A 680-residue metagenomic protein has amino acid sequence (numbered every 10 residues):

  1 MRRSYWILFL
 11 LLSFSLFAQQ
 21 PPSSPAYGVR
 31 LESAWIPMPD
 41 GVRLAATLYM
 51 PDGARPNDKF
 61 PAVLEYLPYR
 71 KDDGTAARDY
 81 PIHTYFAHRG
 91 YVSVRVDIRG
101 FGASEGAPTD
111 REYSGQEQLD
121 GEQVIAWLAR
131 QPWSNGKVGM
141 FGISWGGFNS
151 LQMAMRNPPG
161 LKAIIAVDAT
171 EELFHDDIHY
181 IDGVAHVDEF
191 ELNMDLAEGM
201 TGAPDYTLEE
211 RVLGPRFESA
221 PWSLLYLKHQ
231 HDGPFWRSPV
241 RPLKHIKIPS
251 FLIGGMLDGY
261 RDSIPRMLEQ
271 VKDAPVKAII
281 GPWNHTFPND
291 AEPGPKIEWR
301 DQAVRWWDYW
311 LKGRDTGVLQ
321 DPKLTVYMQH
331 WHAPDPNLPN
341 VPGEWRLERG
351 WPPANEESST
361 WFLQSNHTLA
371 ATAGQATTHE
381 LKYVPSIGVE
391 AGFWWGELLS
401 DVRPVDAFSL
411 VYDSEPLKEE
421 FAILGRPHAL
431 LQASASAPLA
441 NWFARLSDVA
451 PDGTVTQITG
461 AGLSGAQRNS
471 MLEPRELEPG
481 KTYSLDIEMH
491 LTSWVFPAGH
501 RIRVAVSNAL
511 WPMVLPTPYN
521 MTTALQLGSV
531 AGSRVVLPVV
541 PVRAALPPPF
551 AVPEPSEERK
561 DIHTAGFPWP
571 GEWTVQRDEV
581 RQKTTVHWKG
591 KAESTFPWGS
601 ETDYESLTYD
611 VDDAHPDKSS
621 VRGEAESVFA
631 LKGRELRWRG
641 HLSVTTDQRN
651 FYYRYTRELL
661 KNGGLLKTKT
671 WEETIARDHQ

Functional and structural regions predicted by a protein language model:
Q20-D58, D413, L417-E419, E473: N-terminal cap/lid segment of alpha/beta-hydrolase-fold proteins
G53-A129, I178-H179, A185, P438 (+2 more regions): Cap/lid segment of the alpha/beta-hydrolase catalytic domain
D79-Y80, H88, Q152-H245: Accessory cap/linker subdomain of secreted extracellular hydrolases
P132-S144: Alpha/beta-hydrolase fold nucleophile elbow
I143-Q152: Glycine-rich nucleophile elbow surrounding the catalytic serine of serine-hydrolase chemistry
I246, L252-G254: Short beta-strand/loop motif that positions the catalytic acidic residue of the alpha/beta-hydrolase fold
D262-V276: Active-site-adjacent alpha-helix of alpha/beta-hydrolase-fold enzymes
I279, F287-P288, P293-L659, G664-Q680: C-terminal, loop-rich substrate-recognition/catalytic regions characterized by aromatic stacking residues
